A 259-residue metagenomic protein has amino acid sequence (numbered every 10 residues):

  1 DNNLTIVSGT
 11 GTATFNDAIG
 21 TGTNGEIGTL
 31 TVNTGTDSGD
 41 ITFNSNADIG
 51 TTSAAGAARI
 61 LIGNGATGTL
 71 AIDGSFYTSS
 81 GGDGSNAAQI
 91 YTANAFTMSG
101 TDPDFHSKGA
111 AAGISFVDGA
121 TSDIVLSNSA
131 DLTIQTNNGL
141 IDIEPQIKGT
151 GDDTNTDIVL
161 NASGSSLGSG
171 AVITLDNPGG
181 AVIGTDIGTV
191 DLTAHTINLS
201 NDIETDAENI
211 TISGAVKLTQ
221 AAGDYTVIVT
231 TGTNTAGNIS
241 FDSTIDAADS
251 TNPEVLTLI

Functional and structural regions predicted by a protein language model:
D1-I259: Extracellular lectin-like interaction modules
